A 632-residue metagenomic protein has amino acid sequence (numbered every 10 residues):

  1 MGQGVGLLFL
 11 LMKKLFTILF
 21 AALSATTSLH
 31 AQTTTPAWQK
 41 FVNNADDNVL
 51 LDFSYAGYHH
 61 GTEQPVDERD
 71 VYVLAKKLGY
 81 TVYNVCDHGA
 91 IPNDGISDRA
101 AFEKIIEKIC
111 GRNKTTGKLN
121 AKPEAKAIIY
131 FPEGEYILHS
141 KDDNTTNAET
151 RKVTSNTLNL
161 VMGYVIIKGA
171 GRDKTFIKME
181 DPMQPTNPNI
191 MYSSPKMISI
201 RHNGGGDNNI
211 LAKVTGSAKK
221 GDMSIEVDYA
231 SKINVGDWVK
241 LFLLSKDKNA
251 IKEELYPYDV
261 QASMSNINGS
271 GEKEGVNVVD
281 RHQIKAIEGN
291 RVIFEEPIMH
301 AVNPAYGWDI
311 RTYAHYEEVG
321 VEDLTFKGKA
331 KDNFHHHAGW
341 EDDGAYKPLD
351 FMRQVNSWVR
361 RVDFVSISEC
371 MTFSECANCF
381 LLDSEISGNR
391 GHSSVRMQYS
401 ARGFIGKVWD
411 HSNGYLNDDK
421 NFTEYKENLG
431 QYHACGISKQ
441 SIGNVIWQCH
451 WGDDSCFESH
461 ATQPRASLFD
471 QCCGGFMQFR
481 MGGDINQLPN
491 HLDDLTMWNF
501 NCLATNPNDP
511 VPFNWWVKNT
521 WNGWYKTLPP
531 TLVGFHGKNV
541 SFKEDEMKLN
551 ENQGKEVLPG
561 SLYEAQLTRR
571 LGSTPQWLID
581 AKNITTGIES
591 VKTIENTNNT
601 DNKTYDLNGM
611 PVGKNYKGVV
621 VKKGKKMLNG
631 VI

Functional and structural regions predicted by a protein language model:
G4, K14-L15, H30-H337, T527-T586: Extracellular "leader-to-stem" segments immediately downstream of a signal peptide or signal-anchor in secreted/lumenal
L15-S24: Sec-dependent N-terminal signal peptides
C86, Y164, D173, E317-G328 (+7 more regions): Right-handed parallel beta-helix
F102, T145-T157, M183-G206, V302-T312 (+6 more regions): Extracellular beta-strand/beta-solenoid scaffold signature
D237, S245-N277, R281, K285-A286 (+2 more regions): Right-handed parallel beta-helix
C449, D454, R465, D470-T585: Catalytic domains of carbohydrate-active enzymes that cleave complex glycans
I584-N608: Residue-level detector of functionally pivotal "anchor" positions at catalytic/ligand-binding pockets or at interdomain
V619-I632: C-terminal tail/sorting-segment detector
